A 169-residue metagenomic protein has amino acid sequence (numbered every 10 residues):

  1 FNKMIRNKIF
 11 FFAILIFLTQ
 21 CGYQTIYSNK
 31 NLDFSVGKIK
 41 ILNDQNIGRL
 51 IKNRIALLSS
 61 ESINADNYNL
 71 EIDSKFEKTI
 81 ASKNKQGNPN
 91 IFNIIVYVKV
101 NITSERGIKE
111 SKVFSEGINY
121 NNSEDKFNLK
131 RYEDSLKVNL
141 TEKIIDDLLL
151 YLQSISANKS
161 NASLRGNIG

Functional and structural regions predicted by a protein language model:
F1-C21: Sec-dependent bacterial lipoprotein signal peptides
L15-K38: Bacterial Sec signal peptide processing site at the extreme N-terminus
T25-K30, I55-E61: Intrinsically disordered, low-complexity boundary segments flanking structured domains
N31-K52: Post-signal peptide N-terminal segment of mature Sec-exported envelope proteins
A56-L58, I63, Y68-V113, G117-D134 (+4 more regions): Surface-exposed short loop/turn segments
I145-Q153: Surface-exposed interaction patches
Q153-G169: Short, highly charged C-terminal tails/helix-capping segments
